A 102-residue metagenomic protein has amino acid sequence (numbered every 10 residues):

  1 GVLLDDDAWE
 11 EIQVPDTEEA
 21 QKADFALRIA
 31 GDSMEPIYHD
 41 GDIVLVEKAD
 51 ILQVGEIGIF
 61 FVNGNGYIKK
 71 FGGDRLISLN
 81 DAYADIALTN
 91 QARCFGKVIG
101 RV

Functional and structural regions predicted by a protein language model:
G1-D40, V54, N65, R75 (+2 more regions): Short, positionally conserved secondary-structure boundary motifs
I43, I68-K70, F95: Well-ordered beta-strand positions in beta-sheet-rich domains
E56-G58, I68-G73: Short beta-strand-centered aromatic/proline hotspots
F60-F61, A82-T89: Short aromatic-glycine motifs in intrinsically disordered, low-complexity regions
D74-Y83: Catalytic Cys-His active-site segments of thiol-dependent hydrolases/isopeptidases
N90-A92, G96: Short, structured beta-strand-loop surface elements
